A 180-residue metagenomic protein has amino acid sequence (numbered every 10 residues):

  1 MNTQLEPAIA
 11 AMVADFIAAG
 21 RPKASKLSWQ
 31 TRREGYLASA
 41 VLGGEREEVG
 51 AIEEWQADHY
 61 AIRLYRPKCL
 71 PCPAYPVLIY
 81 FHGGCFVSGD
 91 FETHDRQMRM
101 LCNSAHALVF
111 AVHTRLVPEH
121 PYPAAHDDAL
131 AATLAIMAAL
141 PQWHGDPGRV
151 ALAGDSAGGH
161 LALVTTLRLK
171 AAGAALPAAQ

Functional and structural regions predicted by a protein language model:
M1-P67: A glycine/proline-hinged amphipathic helix-loop "lid/cap" segment that gates access to hydrophobic ligand pockets
V49-A51, H59, H106, P147-R149 (+1 more regions): A generic structural signal for alpha->beta connector loops
A74-G84: Short beta-strand element of the alpha/beta-hydrolase
V77, H106-F110: A fold-wide structural signal in alpha/beta-hydrolase
Y80, V87-N103: Conserved HGGG/HGGXW glycine-rich cap/lid loop of the alpha/beta-hydrolase fold
D90-F91, Q97, F110-R149: Catalytic nucleophile-loop/oxyanion-hole region of alpha/beta-hydrolase and closely related hydrolase-like folds
L134-W143, P147-Q180: Primarily recognizes the serine-hydrolase "nucleophile elbow" in alpha/beta-hydrolase and SGNH/GDSL folds
